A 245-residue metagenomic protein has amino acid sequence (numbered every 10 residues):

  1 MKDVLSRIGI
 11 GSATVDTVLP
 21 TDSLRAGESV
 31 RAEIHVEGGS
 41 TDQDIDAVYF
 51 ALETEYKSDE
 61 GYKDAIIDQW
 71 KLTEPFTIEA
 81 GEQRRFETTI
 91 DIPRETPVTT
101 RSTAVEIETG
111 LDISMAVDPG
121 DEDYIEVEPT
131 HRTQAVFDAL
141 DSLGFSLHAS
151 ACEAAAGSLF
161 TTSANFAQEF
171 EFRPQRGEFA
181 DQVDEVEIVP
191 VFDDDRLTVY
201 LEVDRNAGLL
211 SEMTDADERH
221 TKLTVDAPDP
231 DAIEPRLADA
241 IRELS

Functional and structural regions predicted by a protein language model:
M1-W70, E74-S245: Terminal, compositionally biased non-globular sequences in eukaryotic proteins
